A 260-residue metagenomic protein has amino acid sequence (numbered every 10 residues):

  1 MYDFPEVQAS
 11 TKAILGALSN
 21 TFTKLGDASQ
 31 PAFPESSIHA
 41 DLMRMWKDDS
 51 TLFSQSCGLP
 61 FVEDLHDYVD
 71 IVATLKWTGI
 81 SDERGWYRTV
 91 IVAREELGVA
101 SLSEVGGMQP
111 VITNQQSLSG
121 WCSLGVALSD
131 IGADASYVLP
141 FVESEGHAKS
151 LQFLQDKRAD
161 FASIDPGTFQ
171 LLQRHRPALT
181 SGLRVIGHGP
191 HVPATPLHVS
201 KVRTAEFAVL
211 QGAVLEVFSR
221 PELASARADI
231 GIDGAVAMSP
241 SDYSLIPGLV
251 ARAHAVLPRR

Functional and structural regions predicted by a protein language model:
M1-T21, E83-L151, A224-D233, P240 (+1 more regions): Bilobed "Venus flytrap"/periplasmic-binding protein-like clamshell domains and structurally analogous long
M1-Y68, W77, A224-R260: N-terminal hydrophobic or amphipathic helices and topogenic motifs
A40-M45, H147-F153: Short, hydrophobic alpha-helical packing/hinge segments within bilobed ligand-binding/sensory domains
M43-V99, L118, L124-L128, V202 (+2 more regions): Contiguous mixed-secondary-structure segments that line small-molecule binding/active-site clefts of soluble domains
S56-D67, D130, Q155, D160-T180: A ligand-binding cleft/hinge motif common to bilobed small-molecule-binding domains
A73-L75, S81-V90, P177-G212, G231-D242: Periplasmic-binding protein-like
E104-G106, L210-L215: Short amphipathic alpha-helices in soluble, non-transmembrane regions that often serve as interface/regulatory elements
G212-A228: Short glycine/proline-rich, acidic loop/turn segments that cap or connect secondary-structure elements
